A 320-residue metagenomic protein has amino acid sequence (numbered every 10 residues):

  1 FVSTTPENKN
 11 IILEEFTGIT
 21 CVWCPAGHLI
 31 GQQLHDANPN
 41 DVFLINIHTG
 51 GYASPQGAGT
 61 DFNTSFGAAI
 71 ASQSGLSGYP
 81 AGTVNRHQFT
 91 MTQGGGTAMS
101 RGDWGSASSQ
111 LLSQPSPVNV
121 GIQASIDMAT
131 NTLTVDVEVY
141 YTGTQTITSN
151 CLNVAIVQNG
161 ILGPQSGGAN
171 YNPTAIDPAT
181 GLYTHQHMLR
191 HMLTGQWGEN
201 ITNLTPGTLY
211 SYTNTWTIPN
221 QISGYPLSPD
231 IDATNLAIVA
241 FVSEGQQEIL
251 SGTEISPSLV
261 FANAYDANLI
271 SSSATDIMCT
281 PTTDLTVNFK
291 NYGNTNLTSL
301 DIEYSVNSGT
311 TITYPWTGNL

Functional and structural regions predicted by a protein language model:
T5-T49: Local sequence-structure signature of Cys/Sec-based thiol-disulfide redox active-site neighborhoods
L29, N40-D266: Short, conserved sequence motifs used for protein processing/export or organelle targeting and for catalysis
I126-N131, T275-T283, T295-N296: Short, solvent-exposed loop/linker segments at the N-terminal edge of repeated beta-sheet extracellular domains
Y141-G143, N288-N294: Asparagine-centered strand-capping/turn motif at beta-strand->loop junctions
N150, N296-S305: Short flexible loop/turn segments that cap and initiate beta-strands
V157-I161, S305-T311: Change "in extracellular beta-sheet-rich domains … of secreted and cell-surface proteins" to "in beta-sheet-rich domains
L204-S211, G309-L320: Intrinsically disordered, low-complexity Pro/Gly/Ser/Thr-rich segments with frequent PxxP/GP/PP motifs and embedded
A264-F289: Beta-sheet-dominated interaction scaffolds and their linkers
